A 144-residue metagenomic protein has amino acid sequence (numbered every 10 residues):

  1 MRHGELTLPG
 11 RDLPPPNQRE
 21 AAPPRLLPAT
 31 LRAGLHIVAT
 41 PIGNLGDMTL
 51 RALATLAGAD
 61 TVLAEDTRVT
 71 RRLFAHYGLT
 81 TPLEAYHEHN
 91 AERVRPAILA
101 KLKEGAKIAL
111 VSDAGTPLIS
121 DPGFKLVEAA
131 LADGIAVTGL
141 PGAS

Functional and structural regions predicted by a protein language model:
R2-H89: Glycine-rich, flexible N-terminal cofactor/catalytic loop recognition
L35, T70, R95, G123-V127: A general structural signal for well-ordered alpha-helical segments in protein cores
P41, E88-A91, G115-T116, G142-A143: Short beta->alpha junction loops/turns
D47-M48, L73-F74, R95, I119-P122: Short glycine-/acidic-enriched loop or helix-start segments at secondary-structure transitions that form or flank
R51-A54, Y77-L79, L99-A100, P122-V127: Short, glycine/charged-enriched secondary-structure capping and boundary segments
H89-L99: Glycine-rich, highly charged phosphate/nucleotide-binding loops
K103-S144: Short glycine-cluster motifs
